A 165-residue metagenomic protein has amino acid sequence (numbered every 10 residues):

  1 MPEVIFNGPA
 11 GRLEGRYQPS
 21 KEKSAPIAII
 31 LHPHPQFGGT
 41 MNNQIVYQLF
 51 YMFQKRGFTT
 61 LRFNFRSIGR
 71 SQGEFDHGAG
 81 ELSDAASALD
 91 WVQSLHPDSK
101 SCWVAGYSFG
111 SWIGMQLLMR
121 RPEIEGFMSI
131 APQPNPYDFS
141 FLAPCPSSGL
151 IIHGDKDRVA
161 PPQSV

Functional and structural regions predicted by a protein language model:
M1-I5: A domain-start/cap signature at the N-terminus of enzymes
F6, G11-S99: Serine-hydrolase catalytic machinery in alpha/beta-hydrolase-like enzymes
P9-R12, S129-P136, R158: Short gly/ser/thr-rich secondary-structure transition/capping motifs
I30-L31, A105, I152: Short hydrophobic segments within beta-strands
L61-F63, I130, I152: The conserved SAM/SAH-binding core of class I Rossmann-like methyltransferase domains, concentrating on the hydrophobic
S83-S147: Primarily recognizes the serine-hydrolase "nucleophile elbow" in alpha/beta-hydrolase and SGNH/GDSL folds
C145-H153, D157: Short beta-strand/loop motif that positions the catalytic acidic residue of the alpha/beta-hydrolase fold
R158-S164: Conserved alpha/beta-hydrolase "acid-adjacent" motif
